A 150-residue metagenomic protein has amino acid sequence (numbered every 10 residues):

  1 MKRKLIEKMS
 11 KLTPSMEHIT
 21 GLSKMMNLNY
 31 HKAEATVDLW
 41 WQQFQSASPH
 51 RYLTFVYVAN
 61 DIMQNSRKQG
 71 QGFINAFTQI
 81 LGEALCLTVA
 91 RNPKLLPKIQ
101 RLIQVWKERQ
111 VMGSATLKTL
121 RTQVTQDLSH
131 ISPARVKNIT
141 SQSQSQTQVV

Functional and structural regions predicted by a protein language model:
M1-V150: Eukaryote-specific intrinsically disordered, low-complexity regulatory regions enriched for Ser/Thr/Pro/Gln
